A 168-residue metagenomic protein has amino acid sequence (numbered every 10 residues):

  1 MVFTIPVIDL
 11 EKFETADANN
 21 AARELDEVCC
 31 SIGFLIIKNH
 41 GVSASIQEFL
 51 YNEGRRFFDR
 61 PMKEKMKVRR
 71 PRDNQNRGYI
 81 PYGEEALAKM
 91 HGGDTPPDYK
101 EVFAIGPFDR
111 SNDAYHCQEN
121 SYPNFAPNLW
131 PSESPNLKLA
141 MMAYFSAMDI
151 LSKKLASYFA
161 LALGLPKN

Functional and structural regions predicted by a protein language model:
M1-N168: Peripheral, non-catalytic segments flanking oxidoreductase cores
